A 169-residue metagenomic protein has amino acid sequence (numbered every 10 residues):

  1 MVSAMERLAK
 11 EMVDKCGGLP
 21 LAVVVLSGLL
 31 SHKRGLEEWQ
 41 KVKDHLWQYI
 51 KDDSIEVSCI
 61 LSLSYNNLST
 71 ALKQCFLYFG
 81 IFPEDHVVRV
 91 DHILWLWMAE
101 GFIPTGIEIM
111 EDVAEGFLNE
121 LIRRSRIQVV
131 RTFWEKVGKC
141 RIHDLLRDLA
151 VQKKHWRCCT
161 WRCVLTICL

Functional and structural regions predicted by a protein language model:
M1-G18, V24-V25: Amphipathic alpha-helical segments of the small helical/lid subdomains adjacent to P-loop NTPase cores
G18-L19, G35: Short loop-to-helix capping motifs
L19-P20, K43: Conserved AAA+ ATPase small/helical "lid" subdomain
L29-C75, F79-L169: Surface-exposed helical/coil interface segments that assemble multiprotein signaling complexes
